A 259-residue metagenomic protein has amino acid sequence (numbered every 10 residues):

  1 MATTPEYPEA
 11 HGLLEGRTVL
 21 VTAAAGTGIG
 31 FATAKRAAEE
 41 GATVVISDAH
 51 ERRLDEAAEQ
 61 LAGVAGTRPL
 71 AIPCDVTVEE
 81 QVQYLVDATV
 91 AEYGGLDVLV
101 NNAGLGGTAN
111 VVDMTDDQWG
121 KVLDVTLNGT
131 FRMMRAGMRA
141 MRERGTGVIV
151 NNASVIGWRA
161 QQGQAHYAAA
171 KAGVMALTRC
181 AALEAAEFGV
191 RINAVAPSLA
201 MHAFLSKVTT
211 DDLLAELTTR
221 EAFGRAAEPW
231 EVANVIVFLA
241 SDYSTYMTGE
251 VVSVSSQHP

Functional and structural regions predicted by a protein language model:
A2-E9, G28, R159, T219-R220 (+2 more regions): Short C-terminal tail/terminal secondary-structure segment of NAD(P)H-dependent dehydrogenase/reductase domains
H11-V45: Canonical Rossmann dinucleotide-binding motif of NAD(H)/NADP(H)-dependent dehydrogenases/reductases, specifically
N110-V111, T115-L123, L205, L213 (+1 more regions): Substrate-binding pocket helix/loop in short-chain dehydrogenase/reductase
F131-M134, M138, R142, A226-V254: C-terminal substrate-recognition "lid" of short-chain dehydrogenase/reductases
M134, A170, T178: Active-site helix of classical SDR
S154: Residue(s) in the substrate-gating loop at a strand-loop-helix junction that position the organic substrate next
A186, R191, M247-G249: Short, small/polar-rich loop/turn modules that mediate ligand/substrate recognition or access, typified
